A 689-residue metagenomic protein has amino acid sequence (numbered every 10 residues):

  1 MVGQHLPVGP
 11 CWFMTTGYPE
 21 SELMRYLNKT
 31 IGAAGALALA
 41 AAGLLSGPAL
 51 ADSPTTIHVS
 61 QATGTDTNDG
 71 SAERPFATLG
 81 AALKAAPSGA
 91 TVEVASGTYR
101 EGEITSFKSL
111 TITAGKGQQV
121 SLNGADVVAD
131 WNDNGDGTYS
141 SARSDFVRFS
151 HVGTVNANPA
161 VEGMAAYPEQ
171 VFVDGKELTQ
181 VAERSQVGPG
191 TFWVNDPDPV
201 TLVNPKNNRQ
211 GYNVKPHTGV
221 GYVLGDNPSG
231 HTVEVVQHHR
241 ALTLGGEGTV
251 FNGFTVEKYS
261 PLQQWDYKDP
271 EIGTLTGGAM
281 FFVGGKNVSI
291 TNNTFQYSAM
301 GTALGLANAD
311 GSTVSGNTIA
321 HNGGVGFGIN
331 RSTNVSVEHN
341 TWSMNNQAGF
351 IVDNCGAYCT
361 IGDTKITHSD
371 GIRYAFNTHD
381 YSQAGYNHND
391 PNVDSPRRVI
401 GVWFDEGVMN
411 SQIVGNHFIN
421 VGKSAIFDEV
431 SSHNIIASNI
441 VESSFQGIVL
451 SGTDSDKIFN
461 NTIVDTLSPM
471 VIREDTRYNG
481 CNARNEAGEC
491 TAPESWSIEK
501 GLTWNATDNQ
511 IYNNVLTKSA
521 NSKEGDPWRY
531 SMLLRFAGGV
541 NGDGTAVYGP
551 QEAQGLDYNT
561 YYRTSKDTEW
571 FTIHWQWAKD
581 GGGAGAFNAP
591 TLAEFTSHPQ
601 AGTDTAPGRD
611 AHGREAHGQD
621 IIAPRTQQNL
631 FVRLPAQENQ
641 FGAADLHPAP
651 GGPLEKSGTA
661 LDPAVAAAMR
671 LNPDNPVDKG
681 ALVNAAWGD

Functional and structural regions predicted by a protein language model:
M1-V2: N-terminal regions encompassing targeting/leader/pre-sequences
H5: Cationic, low-complexity basic patches in intrinsically disordered or flexible, solvent-exposed regions
V8, D52-P54: Post-signal peptide N-terminal regions of Sec-secreted extracellular proteins
V8-L23: Short, Lys/Arg-enriched N-terminal segments with co-localized hydrophobic residues within the first ~10-30 amino acids
E20-S21, A51, G97: Short intrinsically disordered terminal tails
M24-A51: Secretory targeting and sorting signals
P54-T56, T67-D689: Extracellular parallel beta-helix/beta-solenoid repeat domains
Q61-T65: Short polar catalytic/cofactor-binding loops
